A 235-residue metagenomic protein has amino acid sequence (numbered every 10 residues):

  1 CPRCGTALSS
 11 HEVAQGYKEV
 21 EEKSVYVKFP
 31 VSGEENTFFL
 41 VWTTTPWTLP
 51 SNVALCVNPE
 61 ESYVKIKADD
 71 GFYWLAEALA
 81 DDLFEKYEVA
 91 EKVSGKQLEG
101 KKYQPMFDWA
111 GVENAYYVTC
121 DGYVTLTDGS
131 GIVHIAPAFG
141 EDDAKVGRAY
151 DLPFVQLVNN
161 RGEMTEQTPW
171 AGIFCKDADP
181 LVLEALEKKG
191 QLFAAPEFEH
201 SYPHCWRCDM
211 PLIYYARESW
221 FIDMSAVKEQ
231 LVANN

Functional and structural regions predicted by a protein language model:
C1-P50, G100-K102, G111, Y123 (+1 more regions): Residue patterns forming the tRNA-binding/recognition surfaces of aminoacyl-tRNA synthetases and related DALR
A54, E61-I132, E141-A144: Protease-associated
P59, D70-G71, N160, M224: Short linear motifs in intrinsically disordered/low-complexity regions
